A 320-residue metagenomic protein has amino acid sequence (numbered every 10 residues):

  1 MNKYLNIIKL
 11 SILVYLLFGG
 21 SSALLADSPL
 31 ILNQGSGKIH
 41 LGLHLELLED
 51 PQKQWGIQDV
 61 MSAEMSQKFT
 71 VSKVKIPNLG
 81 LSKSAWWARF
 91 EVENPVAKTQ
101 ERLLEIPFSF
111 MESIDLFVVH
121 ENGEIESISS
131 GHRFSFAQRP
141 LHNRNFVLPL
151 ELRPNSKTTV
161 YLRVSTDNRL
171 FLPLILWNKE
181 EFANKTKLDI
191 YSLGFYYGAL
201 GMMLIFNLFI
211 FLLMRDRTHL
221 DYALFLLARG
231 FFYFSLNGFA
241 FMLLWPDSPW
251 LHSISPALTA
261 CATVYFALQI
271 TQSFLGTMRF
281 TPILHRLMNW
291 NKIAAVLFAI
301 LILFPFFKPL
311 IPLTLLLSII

Functional and structural regions predicted by a protein language model:
M1-S11: Bacterial N-terminal signal peptides that target proteins for export
K9-G20: Bacterial N-terminal signal peptides
A26-S192: Soluble non-transmembrane domains of integral membrane proteins
G198-I320: Juxtamembrane segments at transmembrane-helix boundaries in multi-pass signal-transduction membrane proteins
